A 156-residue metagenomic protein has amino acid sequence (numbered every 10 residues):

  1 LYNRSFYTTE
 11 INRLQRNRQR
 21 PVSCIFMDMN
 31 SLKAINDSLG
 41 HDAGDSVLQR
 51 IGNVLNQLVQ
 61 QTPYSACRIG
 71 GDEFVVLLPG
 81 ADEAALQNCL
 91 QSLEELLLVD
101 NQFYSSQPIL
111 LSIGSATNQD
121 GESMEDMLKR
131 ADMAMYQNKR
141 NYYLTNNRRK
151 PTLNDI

Functional and structural regions predicted by a protein language model:
Y2-S23, N30-N56, C67-G71, V75-V76 (+4 more regions): Conserved long alpha-helical elements within nucleotide-processing catalytic cores of c-di-GMP signaling and class III
F6, V22-I25, R148, L153-I156: Active-site core of bacterial EAL-family cyclic-dinucleotide phosphodiesterase domains
I25, L77, G114: Conserved Rossmann-like nucleotide-binding pocket used by diverse enzymes that bind dinucleotide cofactors
H41, Q87-E94, L98, Y104 (+2 more regions): Catalytic-core segments of nucleotide cyclases and related cyclic-nucleotide turnover enzymes
V54-Q61, S92-D100: Generic non-transmembrane alpha-helical segments
T62-A66: A short linear hydrophobic-aromatic micro-motif
V76-A81, T117-Q119: Short beta-strand-to-loop capping motifs
Q107-S112: PAS and PAS-like sensory/regulatory domains
